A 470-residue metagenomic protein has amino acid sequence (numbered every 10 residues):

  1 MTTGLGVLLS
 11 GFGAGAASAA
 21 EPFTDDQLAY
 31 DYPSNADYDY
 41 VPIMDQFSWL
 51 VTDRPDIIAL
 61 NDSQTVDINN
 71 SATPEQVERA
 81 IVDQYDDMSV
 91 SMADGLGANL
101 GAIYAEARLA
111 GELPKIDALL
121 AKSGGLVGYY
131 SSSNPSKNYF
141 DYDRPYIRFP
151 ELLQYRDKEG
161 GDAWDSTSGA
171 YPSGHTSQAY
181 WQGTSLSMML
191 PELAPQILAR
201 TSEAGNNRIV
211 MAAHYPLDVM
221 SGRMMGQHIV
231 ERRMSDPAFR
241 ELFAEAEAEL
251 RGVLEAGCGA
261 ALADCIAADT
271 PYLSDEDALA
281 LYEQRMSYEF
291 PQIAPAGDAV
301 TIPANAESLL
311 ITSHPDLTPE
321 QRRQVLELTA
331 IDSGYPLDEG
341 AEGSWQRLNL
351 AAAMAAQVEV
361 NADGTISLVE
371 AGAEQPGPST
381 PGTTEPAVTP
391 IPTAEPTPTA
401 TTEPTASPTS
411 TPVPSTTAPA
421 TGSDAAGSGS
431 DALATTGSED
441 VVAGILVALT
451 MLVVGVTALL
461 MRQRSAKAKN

Functional and structural regions predicted by a protein language model:
M1-T2: N-terminal export leaders
L5-A16: C-terminal segment of classical bacterial N-terminal signal peptides
A20-V210, L279-P386: Hydrophobic alpha-helical bundle signature of multipass membrane enzymes
H175-A179, V210-F239: Alpha-helical transmembrane segments that form the membrane-embedded catalytic/substrate-binding core of multi-pass
H228, R232-N305: Charged, amphipathic alpha-helical linkers/stalks
I366-S438: C-terminal low-complexity, Ser/Thr- and acidic/Pro-rich disordered "stalk" regions positioned immediately N-terminal
T435-L449: Juxtamembrane/start-of-transmembrane alpha-helix segments at the extracytoplasmic/lumenal side of membrane anchors
I445-N470: C-terminal membrane-anchoring or membrane-association module
